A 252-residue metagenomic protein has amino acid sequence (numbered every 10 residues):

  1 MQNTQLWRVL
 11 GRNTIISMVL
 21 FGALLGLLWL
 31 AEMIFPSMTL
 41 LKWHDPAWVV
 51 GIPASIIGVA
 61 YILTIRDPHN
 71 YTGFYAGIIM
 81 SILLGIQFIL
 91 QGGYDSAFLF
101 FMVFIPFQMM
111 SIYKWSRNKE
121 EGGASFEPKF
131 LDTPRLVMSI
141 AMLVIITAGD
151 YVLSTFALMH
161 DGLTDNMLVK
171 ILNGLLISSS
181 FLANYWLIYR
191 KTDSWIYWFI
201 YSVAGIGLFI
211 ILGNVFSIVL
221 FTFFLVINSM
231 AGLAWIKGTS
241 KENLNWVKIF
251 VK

Functional and structural regions predicted by a protein language model:
Q2-P68, I105-F107, S111-K252: Polytopic alpha-helical membrane-helix bundles and their juxtamembrane interface segments in multi-pass membrane
D67-K119: Hydrophobic/aromatic-rich structural module bridging two neighboring secondary-structure elements via a short loop
